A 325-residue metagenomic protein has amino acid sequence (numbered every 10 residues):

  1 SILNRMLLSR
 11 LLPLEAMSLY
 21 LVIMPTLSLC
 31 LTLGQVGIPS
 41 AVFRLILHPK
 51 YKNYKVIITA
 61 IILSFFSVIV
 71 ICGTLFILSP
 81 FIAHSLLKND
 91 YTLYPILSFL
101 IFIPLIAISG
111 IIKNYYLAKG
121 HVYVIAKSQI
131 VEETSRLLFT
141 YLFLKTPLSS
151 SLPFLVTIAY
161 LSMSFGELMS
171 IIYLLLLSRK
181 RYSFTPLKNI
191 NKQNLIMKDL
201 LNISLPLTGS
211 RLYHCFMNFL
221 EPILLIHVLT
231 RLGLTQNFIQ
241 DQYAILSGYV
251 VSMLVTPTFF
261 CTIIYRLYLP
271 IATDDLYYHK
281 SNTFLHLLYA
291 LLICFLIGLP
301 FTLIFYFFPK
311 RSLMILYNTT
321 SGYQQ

Functional and structural regions predicted by a protein language model:
S1, S162-S178, N194-R266: Transmembrane helical elements of multi-pass membrane transporters/channels
S1-P39, C72, F76, F102-I103 (+2 more regions): Signature of the first transmembrane helix
L21-M24, S64, I96-F99, I103 (+5 more regions): Residue-level recognition of transmembrane alpha-helices in multi-pass small-molecule transporters/permeases
Q35-K50, L254-Y278: Helix-loop junctions and terminal segments of transmembrane helices in multi-pass membrane transport/translocation
V36-P80, A107, S281-F301: Membrane-water interface segments that mark the loop-to-transmembrane alpha-helix transition
F81-F99, Y306-Q325: Interfacial segments at transmembrane-helix termini and the short loops linking adjacent helices
L105-S128, Q324-Q325: Membrane-interface junctions at transmembrane-helix termini in multi-pass inner-membrane proteins
K127-L142, S150-K180: Hydrophobic alpha-helical transmembrane segments
